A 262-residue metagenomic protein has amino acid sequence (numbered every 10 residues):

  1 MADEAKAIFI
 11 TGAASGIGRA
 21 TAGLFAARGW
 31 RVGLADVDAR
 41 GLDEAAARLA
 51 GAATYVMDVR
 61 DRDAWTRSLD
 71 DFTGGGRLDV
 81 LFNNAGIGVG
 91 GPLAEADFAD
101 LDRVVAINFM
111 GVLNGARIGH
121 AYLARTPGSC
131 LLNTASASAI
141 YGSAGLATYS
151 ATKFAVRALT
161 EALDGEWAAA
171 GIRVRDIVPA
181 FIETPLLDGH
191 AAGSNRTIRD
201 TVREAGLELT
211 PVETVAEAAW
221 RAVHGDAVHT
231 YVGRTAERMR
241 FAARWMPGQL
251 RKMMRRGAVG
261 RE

Functional and structural regions predicted by a protein language model:
A14-S15: Conserved glycine-rich cofactor-binding loop
V56-R67, F98: The beta1-alpha1 cofactor-binding region of Rossmann-like NAD(H)/NADP(H)-dependent oxidoreductases
P92-L93, D97-D102: Substrate-binding pocket helix/loop in short-chain dehydrogenase/reductase
A94, S143-A147: Active-site loop immediately N-terminal to the catalytic Tyr-X3-Lys motif of short-chain dehydrogenase/reductase
A116, T152: Active-site helix of classical SDR
S136: Residue(s) in the substrate-gating loop at a strand-loop-helix junction that position the organic substrate next
E166-R234: SDR active-site lid
